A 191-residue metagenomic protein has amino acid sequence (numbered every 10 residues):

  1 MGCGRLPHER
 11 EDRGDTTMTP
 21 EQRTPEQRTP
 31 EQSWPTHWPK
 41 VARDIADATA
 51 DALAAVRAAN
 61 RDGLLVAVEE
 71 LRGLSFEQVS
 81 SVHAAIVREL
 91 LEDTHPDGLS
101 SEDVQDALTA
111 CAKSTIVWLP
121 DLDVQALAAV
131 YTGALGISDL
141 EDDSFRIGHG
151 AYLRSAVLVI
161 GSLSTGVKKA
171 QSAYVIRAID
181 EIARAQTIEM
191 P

Functional and structural regions predicted by a protein language model:
M1-T17: Short, Lys/Arg-enriched N-terminal segments with co-localized hydrophobic residues within the first ~10-30 amino acids
P20-P30: Compositionally biased, intrinsically disordered low-complexity segments enriched for polar/charged residues
T29-L64: Short N-terminal edge-element motif at the start of the domain
Q32-T36, D47, S100-I137, I182-Q186: Intrinsic disorder/low-complexity detector
A48, A55, A67-E70, I86 (+4 more regions): Charge-rich, solvent-exposed alpha-helical interaction surfaces
L53-D97: N-terminal interaction modules that seed assembly of large macromolecular complexes
V66-F76, R88-E92, K113-P120, A126-K169: Long compositionally biased, domain-poor regions of proteins
G161-P191: Glycine-rich, aromatic-bearing surface loops/beta-hairpins
